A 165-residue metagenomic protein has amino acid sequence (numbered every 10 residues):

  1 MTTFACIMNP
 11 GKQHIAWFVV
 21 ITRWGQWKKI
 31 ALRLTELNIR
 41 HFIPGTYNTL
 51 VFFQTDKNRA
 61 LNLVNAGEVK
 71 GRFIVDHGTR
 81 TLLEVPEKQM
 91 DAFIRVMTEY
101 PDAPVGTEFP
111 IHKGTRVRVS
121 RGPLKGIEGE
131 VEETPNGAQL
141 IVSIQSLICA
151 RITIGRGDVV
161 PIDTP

Functional and structural regions predicted by a protein language model:
T2-R116, V131-T134, A138-P165: Acidic-enriched and Gly/Ser
I111, S120-I127: Short coil-to-beta-strand transition motifs
